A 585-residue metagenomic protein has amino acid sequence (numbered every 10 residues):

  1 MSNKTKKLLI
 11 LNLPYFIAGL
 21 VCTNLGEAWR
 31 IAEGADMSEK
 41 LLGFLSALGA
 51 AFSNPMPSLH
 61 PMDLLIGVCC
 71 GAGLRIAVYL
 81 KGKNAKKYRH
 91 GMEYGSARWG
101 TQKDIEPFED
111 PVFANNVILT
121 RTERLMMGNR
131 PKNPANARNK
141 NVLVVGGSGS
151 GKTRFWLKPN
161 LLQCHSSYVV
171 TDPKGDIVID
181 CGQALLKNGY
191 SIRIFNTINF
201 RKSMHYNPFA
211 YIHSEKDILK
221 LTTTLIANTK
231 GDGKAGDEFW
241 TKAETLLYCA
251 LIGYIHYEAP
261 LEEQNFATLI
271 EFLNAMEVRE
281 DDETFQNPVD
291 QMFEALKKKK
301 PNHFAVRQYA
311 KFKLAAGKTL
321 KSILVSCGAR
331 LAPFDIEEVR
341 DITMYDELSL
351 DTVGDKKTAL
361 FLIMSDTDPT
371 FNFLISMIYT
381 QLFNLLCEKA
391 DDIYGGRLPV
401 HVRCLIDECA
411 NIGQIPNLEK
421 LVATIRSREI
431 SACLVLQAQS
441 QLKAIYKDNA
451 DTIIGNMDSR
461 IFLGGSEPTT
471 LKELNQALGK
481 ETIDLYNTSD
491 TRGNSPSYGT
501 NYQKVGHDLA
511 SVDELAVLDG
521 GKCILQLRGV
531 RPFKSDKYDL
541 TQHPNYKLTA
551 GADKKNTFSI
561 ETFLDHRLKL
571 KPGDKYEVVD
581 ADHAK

Functional and structural regions predicted by a protein language model:
M1-S150, R154-L157, R201, K480 (+3 more regions): Basic- and hydrophobic-enriched, low-structure N-terminal and domain-boundary segments that flank ATP-binding catalytic
N12, T23-E27, A135-I430, I445 (+2 more regions): P-loop NTPase motor domains
A97-W99, R124, K140-N141, R307 (+5 more regions): General secondary-structure edge motif
F108, F113, F373, C409 (+1 more regions): A short glycine-/small-residue-rich loop at the edge of a beta-strand within enzyme catalytic domains
V112-L119, F373-Q381, L474: Conserved long hydrophobic alpha-helices within structured protein cores
L125-P131, K230-F239, L261, D484-K504: Low-complexity, polar-biased intrinsically disordered regions enriched in Pro/Ser/Thr/Gly
V422-I524: Conserved ATP-driven motor cores of ASCE-family P-loop NTPases powering translocation/secretion/packaging/pilus
